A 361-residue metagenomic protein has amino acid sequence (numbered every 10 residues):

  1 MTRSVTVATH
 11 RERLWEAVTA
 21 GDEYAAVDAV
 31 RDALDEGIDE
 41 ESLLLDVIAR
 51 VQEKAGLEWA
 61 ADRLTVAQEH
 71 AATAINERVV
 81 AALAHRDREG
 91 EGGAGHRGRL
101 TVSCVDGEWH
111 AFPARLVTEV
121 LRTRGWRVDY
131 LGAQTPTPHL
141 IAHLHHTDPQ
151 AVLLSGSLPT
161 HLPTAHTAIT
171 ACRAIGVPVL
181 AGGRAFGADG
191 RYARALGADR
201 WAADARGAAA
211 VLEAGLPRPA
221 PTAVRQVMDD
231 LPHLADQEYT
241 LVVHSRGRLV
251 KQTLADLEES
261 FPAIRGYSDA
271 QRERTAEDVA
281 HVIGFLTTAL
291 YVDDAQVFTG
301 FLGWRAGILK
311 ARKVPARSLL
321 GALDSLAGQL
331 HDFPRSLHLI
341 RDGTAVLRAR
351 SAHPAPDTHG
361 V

Functional and structural regions predicted by a protein language model:
M1-E12, P221-L234, A352-V361: Actinobacteria-biased recognition of intrinsically disordered, low-complexity terminal regions
M1-R86, L249-L323, G328-F333: Long amphipathic alpha-helical segments
N76-L100, A114, P149-A151: Accessory recognition modules or surfaces
G95-Y130: Glycine-rich active-site/cofactor-binding loop and its immediate structural neighborhood
V120-R122, Y130, Q134-Y192: Cofactor-cradling patches in redox/metallo enzymes
A185-D236: Peripheral docking tails and interdomain loops at the edges of cofactor- or intermediate-handling domains
R218-F261: Basic/polar, acidic-poor N-terminal "presequence/leader" segments that form or can form short amphipathic helices
L337-V361: Short terminal or interdomain "cap/linker" segment that borders an active site or interface and mediates
